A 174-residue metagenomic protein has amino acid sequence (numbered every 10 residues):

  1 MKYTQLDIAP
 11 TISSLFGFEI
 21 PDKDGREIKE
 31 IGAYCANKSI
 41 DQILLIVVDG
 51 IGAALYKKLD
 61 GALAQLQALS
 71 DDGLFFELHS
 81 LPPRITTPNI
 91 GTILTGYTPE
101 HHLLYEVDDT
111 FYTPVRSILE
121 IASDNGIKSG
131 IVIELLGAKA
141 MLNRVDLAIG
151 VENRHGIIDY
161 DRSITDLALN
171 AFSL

Functional and structural regions predicted by a protein language model:
Y3-S14, F18, K23-C35, G52-S173: Active-site-proximal alpha/beta segments of enzymes that process anionic O-linked groups
K38-Q42: A short, charged/proline- and glycine-enriched loop that marks the coil->beta-strand transition at the N-terminal
L45-V48: Short hydrophobic beta-strand that contains or immediately precedes a catalytic carboxylate
